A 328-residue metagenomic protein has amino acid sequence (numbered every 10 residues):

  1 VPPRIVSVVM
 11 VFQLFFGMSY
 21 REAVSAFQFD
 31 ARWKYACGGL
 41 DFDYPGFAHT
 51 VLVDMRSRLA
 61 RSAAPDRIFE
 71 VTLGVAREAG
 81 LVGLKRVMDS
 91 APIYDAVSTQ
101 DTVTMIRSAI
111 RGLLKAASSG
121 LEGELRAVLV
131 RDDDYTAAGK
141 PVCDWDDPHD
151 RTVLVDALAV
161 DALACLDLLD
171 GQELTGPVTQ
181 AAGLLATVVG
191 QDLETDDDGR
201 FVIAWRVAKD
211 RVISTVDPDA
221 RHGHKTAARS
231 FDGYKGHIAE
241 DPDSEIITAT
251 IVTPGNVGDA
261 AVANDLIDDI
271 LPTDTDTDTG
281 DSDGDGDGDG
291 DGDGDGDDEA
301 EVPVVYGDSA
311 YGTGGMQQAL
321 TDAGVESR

Functional and structural regions predicted by a protein language model:
V1, S19, S25, G39 (+2 more regions): Short, surface-exposed helix-loop/turn micro-motifs enriched in polar/charged residues
V1-V11, F15-F16, V51: Basic, short loop/linker segments at the boundary and entry of helix-turn-helix/winged-helix-like folds
P2, Q28, F47-S309, G314-A319: Polybasic low-complexity intrinsically disordered regions
S7, R21, G236: Residue-level detector of short, conserved catalytic/binding motifs and their immediate flanks
L14-E22, M55: Composition-driven recognition of low-complexity segments enriched in small/aliphatic/hydroxylated residues
A23-Y35: DNA-recognition alpha helix
R32-V51: Short, positively charged loop/turn segments that connect secondary-structure elements
A323-R328: Short hydrophobic/aromatic-enriched beta-strand-loop microsegments
